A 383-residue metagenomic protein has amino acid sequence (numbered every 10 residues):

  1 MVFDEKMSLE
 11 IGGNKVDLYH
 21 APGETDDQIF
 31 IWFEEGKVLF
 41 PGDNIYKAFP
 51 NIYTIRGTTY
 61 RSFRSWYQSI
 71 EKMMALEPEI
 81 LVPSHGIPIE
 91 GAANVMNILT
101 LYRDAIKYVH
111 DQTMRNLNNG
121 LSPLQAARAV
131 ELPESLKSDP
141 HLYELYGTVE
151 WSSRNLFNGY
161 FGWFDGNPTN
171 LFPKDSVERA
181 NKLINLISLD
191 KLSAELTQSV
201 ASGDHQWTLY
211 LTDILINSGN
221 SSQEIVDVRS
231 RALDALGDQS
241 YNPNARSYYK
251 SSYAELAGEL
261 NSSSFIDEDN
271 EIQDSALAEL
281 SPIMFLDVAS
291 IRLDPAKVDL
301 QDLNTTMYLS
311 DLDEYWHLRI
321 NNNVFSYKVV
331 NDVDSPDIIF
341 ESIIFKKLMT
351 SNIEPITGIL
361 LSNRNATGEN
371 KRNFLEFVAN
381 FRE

Functional and structural regions predicted by a protein language model:
M1-F3, E10-I11, P22-T25, K297-D299 (+1 more regions): A short catalytic or substrate-binding loop motif that flags glycine-/basic-rich loops and adjacent residues that bind
K6-E10, K15-L121: Metallo-beta-lactamase
K6-M7, I29, T305, W316 (+3 more regions): Residue-level detector of beta-strand structural context in well-folded domains
V16, V38, E314-L318, P336-I338: Short beta-strand segments
E24, F33-E35, D311-D313, I320-N322 (+1 more regions): A generic beta-sheet turn/junction motif
A75-I80, P88-E279: Accessory terminal helices/loops
Y253-V324, K371-E383: Acidic, aliphatic-rich amphipathic alpha-helical segments
N323, V330-E383: C-terminal interaction segments
